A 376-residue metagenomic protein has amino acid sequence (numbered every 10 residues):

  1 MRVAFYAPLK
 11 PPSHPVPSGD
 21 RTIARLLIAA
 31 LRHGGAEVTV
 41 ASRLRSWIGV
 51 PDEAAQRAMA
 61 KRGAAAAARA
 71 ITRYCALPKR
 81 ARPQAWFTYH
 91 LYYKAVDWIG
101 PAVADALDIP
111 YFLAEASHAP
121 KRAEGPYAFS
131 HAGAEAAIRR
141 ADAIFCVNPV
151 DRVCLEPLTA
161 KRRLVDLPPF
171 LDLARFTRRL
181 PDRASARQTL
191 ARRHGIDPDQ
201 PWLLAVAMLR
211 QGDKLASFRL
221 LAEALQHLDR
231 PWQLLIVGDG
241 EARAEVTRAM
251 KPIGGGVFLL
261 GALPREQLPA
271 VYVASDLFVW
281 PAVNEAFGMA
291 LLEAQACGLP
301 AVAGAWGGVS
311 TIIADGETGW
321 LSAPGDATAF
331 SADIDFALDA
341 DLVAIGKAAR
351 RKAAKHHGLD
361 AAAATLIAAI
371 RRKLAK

Functional and structural regions predicted by a protein language model:
K94, Y111-Y127, D142-A143: A short, histidine- and acid-enriched strand-loop-helix "catalytic/donor-clamping" loop that lines the nucleotide-sugar
I196-L215, A222-L225: Conserved donor-binding/catalytic core segment of Leloir-type glycosyltransferases
A244-E266: Nucleotide-activated donor-binding/catalytic signature segment of Leloir-type glycosyltransferases, i.e., the conserved
A262-L263, A270-S275: Short alpha-helical donor nucleotide-sugar binding micro-motif in glycosyltransferases
V283: Aromatic "clamp/platform" in nucleotide-sugar-dependent glycosyltransferases that forms part of the donor/acceptor
P300-A303: Short hydrophobic beta-strand element within catalytic cores of glycosyltransferases and related nucleotide-activated
D315-G316, W320-A327, F336-D341: Conserved acidic donor-binding segment of nucleotide-sugar-dependent glycosyltransferases
A344-I370: A charged, aromatic-enriched C-terminal amphipathic alpha-helix characteristic of glycosyltransferases across folds
